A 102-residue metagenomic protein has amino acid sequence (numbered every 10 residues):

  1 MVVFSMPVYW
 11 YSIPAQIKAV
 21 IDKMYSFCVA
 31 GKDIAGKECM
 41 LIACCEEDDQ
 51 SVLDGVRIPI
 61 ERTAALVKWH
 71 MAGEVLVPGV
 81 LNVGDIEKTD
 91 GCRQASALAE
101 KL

Functional and structural regions predicted by a protein language model:
M1-V67: Helix-loop-strand module that forms the ligand-binding subsite of alpha/beta enzymes
R62-L102: Glycine-rich phosphate/pyrophosphate-binding loop and the adjoining helix
